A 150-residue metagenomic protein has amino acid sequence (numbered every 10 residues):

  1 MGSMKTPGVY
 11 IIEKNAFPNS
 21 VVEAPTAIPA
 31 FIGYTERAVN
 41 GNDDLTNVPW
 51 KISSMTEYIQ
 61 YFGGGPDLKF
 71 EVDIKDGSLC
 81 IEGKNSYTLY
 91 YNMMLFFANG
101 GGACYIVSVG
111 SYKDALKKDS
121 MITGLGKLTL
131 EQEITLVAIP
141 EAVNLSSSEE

Functional and structural regions predicted by a protein language model:
M1-E150: Surface-exposed assembly/interface segments
